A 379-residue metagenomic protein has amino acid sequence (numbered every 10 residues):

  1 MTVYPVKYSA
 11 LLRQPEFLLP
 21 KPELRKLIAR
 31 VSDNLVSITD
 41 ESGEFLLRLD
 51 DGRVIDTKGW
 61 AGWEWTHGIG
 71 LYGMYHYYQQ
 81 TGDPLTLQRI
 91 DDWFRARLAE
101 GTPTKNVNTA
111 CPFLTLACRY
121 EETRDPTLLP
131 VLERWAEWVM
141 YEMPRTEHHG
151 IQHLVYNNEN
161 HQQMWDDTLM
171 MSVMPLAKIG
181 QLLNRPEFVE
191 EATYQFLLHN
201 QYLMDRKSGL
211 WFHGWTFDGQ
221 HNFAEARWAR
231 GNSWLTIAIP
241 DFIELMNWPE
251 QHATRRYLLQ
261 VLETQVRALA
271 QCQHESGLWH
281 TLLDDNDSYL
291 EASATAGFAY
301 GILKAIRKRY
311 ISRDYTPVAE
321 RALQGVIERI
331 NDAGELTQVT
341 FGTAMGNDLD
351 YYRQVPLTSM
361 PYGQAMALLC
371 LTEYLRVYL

Functional and structural regions predicted by a protein language model:
T2-T66, Q80-L85, A96, P103-C111 (+8 more regions): CBM-like carbohydrate-recognition segments
L49-V54, D92-F94, I151-N158, G214-G219 (+1 more regions): Short linear capping/connector segments at secondary-structure termini
G62, M164-T168, N184, F188-E191 (+5 more regions): Short, contiguous, pocket-lining structural segments that sit at or immediately flank catalytic/ligand-binding sites
L87-R89, A99-W215, H221-E225, A333: Extended ligand-binding groove/face enriched in aromatic
T123, I179-E190, F242-R256, A305-R313: Inter-helical turn/loop segments and adjacent helix faces that build the functional surface of alpha-helical bundle
Q201-F212, A270-L282, I327-E335: Catalytic cores of carbohydrate-active enzymes
T236-L283: Oxyanion-binding "anion nests"
